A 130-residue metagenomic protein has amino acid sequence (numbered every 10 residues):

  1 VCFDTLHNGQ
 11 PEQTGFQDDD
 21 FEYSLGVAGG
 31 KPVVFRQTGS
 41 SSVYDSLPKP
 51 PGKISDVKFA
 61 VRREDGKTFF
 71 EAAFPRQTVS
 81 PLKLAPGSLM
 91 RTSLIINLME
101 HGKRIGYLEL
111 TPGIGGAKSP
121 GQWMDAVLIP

Functional and structural regions predicted by a protein language model:
V1-P130: Structural preference for beta-rich elements and adjacent junctions enriched in aromatics
